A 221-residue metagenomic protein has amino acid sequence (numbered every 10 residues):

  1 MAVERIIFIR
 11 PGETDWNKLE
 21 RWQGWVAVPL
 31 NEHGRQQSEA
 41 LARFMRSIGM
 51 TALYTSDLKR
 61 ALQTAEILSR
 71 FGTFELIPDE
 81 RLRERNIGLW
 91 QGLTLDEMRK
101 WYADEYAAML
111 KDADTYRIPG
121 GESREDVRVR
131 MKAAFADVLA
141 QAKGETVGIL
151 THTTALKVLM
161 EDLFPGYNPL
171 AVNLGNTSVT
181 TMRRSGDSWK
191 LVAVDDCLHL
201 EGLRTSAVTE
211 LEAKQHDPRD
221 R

Functional and structural regions predicted by a protein language model:
A2-E4, I87-E97, A140, E145 (+1 more regions): Acidic, low-complexity terminal tails and accessory targeting/binding regions of phosphate-metabolizing enzymes
I7, I77-D79, V192: General small-molecule cofactor/ligand-binding pocket signal
I7-L68, I118-K132: Loop-to-helix element that buttresses phosphate recognition and phosphoryl-transfer chemistry
A40-Y106, G175: Phosphate-coordination/substrate-recognition cap region in phosphate-metabolizing enzymes
R60, A155-L156: Alpha-helix capping/helix-boundary segments
I67, V158-D162: Active-site signature of alpha/beta-hydrolase-fold catalytic machinery across serine- and Asp/Cys-nucleophile hydrolases
E105-D126, Q215-R221: Short glycine/proline- and acidic residue-enriched helix-loop micro-motifs that form flexible lids or anion-recognition
V127-T153, L159: GST-like fold's C-terminal all-alpha helical module
